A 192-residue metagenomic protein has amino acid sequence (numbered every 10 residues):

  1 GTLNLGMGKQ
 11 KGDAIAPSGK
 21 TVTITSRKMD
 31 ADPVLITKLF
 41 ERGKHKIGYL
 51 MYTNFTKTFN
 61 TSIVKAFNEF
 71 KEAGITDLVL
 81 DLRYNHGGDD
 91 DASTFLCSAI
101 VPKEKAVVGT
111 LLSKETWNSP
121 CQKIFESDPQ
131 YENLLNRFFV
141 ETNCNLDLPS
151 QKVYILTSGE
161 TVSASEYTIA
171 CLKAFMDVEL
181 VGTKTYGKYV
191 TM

Functional and structural regions predicted by a protein language model:
G1-L78, Y84-H86, D91-A92, S98-K105: Flexible, low-complexity junctional segments that flank or bridge functional domains
G8, M51-F55, D81-N85, L111-E115 (+3 more regions): Active-site-proximal beta-strand/loop segments in catalytic clefts of secreted hydrolases
A31, H45, T56, C144 (+2 more regions): Residue-level recognition of alpha-helix boundary/capping or hinge positions
D32-V34, D90-K152: Gly/Ser/Thr-rich loop/hinge elements
K65-E72, A99, F139-C144, A170-K173: Mature extracellular/periplasmic domains of secretome proteins
P102-G109, K173-G182: Bacterial peptidoglycan biogenesis and beta-lactam-recognition machinery
P149-S158, E166-A170: A conserved active-site cap/scaffold subdomain adjacent to cofactor or substrate pockets
K188-M192: Short, charged, surface-exposed secondary-structure boundary motifs
